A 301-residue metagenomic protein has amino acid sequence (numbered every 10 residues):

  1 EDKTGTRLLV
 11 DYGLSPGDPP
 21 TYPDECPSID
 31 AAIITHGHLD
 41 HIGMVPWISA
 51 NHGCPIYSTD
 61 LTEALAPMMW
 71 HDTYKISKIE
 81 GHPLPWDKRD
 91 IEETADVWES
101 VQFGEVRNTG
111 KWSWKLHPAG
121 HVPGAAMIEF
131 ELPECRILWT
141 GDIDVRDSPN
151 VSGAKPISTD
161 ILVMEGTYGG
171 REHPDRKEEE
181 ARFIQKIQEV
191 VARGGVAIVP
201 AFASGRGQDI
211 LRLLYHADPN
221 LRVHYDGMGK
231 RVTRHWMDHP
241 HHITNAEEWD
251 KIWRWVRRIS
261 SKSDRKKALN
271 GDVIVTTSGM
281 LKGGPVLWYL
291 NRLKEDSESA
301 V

Functional and structural regions predicted by a protein language model:
E1-I33, H38, I42, W47-H216 (+1 more regions): His/Asp/Glu-rich metal-coordinating catalytic cores of metallo-dependent phosphodiesterases/hydrolases acting on
I184-V301: Hard-cation-handling environments
